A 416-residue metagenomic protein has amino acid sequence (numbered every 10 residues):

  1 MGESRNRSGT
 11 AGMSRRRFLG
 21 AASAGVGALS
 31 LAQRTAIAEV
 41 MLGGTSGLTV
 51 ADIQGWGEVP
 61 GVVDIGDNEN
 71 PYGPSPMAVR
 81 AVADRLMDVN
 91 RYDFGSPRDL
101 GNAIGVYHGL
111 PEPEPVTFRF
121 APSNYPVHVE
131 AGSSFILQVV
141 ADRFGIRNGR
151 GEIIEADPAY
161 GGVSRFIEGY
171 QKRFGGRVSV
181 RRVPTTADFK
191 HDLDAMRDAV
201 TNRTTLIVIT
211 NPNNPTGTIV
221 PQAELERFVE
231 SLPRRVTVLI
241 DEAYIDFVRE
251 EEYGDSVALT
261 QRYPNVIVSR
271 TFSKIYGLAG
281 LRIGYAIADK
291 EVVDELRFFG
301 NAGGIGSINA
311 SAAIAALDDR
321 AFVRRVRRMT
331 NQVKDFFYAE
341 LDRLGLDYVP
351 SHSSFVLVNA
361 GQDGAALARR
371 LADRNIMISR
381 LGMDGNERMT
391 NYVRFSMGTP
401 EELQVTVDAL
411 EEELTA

Functional and structural regions predicted by a protein language model:
G2-V26: N-terminal secretory signal peptides and thylakoid transit peptides that target proteins across membranes
G25, S30, R34-R91: N-terminal "arm"/small-domain region of PLP-dependent enzymes with the aminotransferase-like
G43, D142-T205: PLP-dependent aminotransferase-like
S75, N265-V349: PLP-dependent aminotransferase class I/II
V89, G101-E152, Y170-R173: Phosphate-binding glycine-rich loop
V116, R374, N386-A416: PLP-dependent enzyme catalytic core of the Aspartate aminotransferase-like
E168, L193-N202, P215-V238, E242-I275: Active-site pre-lysine segment of PLP-dependent enzymes
T185-A187, R343-R374, M397: Conserved PLP-binding catalytic core of the aspartate aminotransferase-like
